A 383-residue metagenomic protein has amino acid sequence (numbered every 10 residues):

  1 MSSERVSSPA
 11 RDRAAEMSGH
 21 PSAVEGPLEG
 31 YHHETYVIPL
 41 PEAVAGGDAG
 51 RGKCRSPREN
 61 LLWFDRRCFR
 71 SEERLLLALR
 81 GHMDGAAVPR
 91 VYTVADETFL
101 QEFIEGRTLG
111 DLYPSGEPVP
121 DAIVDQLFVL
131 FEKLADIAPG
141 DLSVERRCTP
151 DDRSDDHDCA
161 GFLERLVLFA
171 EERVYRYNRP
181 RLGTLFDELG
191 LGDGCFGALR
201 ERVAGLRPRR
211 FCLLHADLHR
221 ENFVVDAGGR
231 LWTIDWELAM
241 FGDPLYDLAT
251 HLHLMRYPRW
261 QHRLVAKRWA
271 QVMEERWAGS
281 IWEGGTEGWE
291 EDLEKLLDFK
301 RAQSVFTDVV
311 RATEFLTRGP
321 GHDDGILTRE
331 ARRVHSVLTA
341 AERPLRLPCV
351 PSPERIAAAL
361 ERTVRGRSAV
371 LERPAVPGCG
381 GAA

Functional and structural regions predicted by a protein language model:
S2-V6, D12-D48: ATP-binding glycine-rich phosphate-binding loop
E25-V44, L199-Y246: Active-site acidic catalytic loop and adjacent metal/ATP-binding pocket of ATP-dependent phosphoryl transfer enzymes
H32-R70, G110-G116: ATP-binding glycine-rich loop module of kinase domains
A78-H82, G110-P150, L185, L189-L206: Conserved kinase catalytic-core helix
V88-V129, R165-F169: Conserved structural core of kinase catalytic domains
E97-E117, D136, R176-L182, S280-E291 (+1 more regions): A glycine-centered beta->alpha junction motif in the catalytic cores of kinase/phosphotransferase enzymes
L245-W282, R301-P320: Active-site activation/catalytic loop segments of kinase-like enzymes and analogous catalytic loops in related
S304-A383: ATP/Mg2+ or Mg2+-diphosphate-binding catalytic cores that bind nucleotide phosphates or diphosphates via glycine-rich
